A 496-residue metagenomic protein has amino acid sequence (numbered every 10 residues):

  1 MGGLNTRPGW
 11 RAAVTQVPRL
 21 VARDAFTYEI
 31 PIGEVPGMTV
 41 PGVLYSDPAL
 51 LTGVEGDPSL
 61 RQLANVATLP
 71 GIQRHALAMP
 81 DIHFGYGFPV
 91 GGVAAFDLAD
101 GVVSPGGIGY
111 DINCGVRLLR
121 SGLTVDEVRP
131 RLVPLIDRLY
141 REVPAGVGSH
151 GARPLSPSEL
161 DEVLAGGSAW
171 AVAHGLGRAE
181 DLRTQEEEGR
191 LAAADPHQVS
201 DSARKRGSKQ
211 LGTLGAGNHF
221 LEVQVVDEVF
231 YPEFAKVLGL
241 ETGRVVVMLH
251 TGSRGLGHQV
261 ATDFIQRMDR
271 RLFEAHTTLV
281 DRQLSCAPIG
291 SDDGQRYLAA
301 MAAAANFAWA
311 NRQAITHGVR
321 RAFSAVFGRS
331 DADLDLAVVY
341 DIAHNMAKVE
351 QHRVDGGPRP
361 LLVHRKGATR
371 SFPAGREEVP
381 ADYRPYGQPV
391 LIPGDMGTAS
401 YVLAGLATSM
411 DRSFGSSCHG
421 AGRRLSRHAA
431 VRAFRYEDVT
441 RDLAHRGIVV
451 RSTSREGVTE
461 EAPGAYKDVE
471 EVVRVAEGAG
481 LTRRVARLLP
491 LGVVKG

Functional and structural regions predicted by a protein language model:
L4-Q62, I72-H75, Y86-V90, L98-G107 (+2 more regions): Domain-length cofactor-binding catalytic modules of enzymes
T68, F84: Active-site beta-strand->loop segment that positions catalytic residues and contacts the acyl thioester
R117-S121, V125-D137: A glycine-rich phosphate/pyrophosphate-binding beta-strand-loop-alpha-helix module
